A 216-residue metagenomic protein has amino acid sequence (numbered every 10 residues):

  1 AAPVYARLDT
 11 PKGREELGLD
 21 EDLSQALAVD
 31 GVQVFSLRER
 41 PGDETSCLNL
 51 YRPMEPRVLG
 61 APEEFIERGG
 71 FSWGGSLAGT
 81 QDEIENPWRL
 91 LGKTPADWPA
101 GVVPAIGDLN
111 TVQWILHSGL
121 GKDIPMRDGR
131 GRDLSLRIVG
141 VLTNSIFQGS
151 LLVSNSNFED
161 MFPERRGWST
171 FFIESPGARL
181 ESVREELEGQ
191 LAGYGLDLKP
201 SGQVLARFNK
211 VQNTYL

Functional and structural regions predicted by a protein language model:
A1-L216: Alpha-helical transmembrane segments of bacterial inner-membrane membrane proteins
